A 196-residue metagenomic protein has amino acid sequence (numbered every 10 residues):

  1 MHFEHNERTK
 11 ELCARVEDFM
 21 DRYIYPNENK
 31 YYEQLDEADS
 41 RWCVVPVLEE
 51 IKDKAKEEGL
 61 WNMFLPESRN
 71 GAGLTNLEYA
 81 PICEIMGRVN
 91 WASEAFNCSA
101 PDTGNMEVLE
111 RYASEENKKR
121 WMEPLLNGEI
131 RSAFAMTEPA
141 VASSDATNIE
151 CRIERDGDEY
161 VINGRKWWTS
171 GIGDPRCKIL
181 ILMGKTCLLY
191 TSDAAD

Functional and structural regions predicted by a protein language model:
M1-A100, E116-R120, P124-N127, R131: Amphipathic, small/basic residue-rich leader segments at the start of a protein or domain
S68, T137-V141, W168-S170: Short, solvent-exposed loop/turn elements at beta->coil junctions and helix N-caps that rim active or binding pockets
F96-E116, D145: N-terminal glycine-rich flavin-associated loop
E116-N117, D156-E159: Glycine-rich, mobile lid/loop segments that gate access to catalytic sites or pores
R131-E138, R165: Short Pro/Gly-enriched beta-strand edge/turn motifs at strand-loop
V141-I149: Active-site-adjacent elements of ketosynthase-type condensing enzymes
C151-E154: A structural signal for short hydrophobic beta-strand segments in well-ordered beta-sheet cores
E159, N163-S192: A short core secondary-structure module
